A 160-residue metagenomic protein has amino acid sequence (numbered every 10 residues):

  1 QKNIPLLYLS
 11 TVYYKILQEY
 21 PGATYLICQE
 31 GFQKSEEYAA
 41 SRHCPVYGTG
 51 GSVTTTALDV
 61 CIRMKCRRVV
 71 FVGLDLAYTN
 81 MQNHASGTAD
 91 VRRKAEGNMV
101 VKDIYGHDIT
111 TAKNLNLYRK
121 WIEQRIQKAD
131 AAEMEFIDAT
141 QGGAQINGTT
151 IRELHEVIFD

Functional and structural regions predicted by a protein language model:
Q1-D160: Metal-ion/cofactor- or nucleotide/acyl-coenzyme-handling active-site neighborhoods
